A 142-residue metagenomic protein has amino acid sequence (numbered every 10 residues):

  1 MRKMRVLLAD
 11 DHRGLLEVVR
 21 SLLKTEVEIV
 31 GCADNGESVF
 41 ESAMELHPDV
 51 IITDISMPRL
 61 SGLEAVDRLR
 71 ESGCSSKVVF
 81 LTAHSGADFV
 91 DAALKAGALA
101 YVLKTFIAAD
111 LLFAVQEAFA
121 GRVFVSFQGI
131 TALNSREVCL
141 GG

Functional and structural regions predicted by a protein language model:
A9-D10, A33, I51: Conserved sequence signature across two-component system core domains
R13-G31: Two-component/phosphorelay signaling modules centered on CheY-like receiver
N35-S38, S61-E64: Acidic catalytic/metal-coordinating carboxylates
L46-I52: Active-site beta3 strand of CheY-like receiver
D54, T82: Active-site residues of response regulator receiver
M57: Receiver (REC) domain active-site loop signature in two-component systems and cognate sites in sensor histidine kinases
V90-L94, L103-G142: Short, flexible helix-to-coil linker/hinge segments that flank and couple to helix-turn-helix
